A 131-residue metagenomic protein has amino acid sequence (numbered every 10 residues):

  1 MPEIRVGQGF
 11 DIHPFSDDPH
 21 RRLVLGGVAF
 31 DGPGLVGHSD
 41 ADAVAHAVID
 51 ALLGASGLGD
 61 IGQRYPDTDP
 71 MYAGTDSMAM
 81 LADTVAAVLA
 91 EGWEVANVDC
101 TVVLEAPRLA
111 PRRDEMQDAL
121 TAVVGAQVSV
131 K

Functional and structural regions predicted by a protein language model:
P2-A119, V123-V124: RNase III-family endoribonuclease catalytic core
V130: Pyridoxal 5′-phosphate
